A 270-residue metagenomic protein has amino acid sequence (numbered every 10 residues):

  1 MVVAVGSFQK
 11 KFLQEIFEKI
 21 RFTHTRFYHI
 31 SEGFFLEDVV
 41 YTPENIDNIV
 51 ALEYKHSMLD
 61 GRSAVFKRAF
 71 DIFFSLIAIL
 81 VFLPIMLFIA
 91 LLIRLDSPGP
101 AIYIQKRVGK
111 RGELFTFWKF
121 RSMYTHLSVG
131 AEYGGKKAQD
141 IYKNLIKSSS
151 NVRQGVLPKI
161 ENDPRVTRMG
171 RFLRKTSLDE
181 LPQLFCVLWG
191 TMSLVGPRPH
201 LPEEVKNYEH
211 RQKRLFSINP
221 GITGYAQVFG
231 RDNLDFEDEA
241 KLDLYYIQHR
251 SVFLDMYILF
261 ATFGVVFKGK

Functional and structural regions predicted by a protein language model:
M1-L83: N-terminal hydrophobic signal-anchor/signal peptide
H24, I30-G33, L181-L188, V228-F229: Hydrophobic alpha-helical segments characteristic of transmembrane helices
F34, T42, I102-P164, T223-K241: Short, glycine-rich, amphipathic interfacial segments at transmembrane boundaries or analogous
D47, M58, R62, N162-R165 (+4 more regions): Residue-level signature of the cytosolic catalytic core of signaling kinases
A51, V166-G170, K241: Residue-level signal for cytosolic alpha-helical hairpin/rod architecture
S63-Q139, C186, V252, Y257-K270: A hydrophobic, helix-centered structural microdomain
N144-N219, I258-V266: A short, structured surface patch at a secondary-structure boundary
H210-G269: C-terminal or late-domain output modules
